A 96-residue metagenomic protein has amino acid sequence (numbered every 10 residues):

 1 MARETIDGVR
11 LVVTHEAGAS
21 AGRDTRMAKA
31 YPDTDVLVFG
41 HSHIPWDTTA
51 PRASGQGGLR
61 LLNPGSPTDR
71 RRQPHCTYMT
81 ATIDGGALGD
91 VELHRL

Functional and structural regions predicted by a protein language model:
M1-D33: Helix-adjacent hinge/juxtasegments
R3-D7, K29-D33, R60-L96: Binuclear metal-dependent phosphoesterase catalytic core
R10, A17, H43, P67 (+1 more regions): Short, flexible active-site-adjacent loop segments at beta-strand->alpha-helix junctions, enriched in small/polar
V12-H15, D35-H41, L62-P64: Active-site neighborhood of phospho(di)ester-bond hydrolases with catalytic His/Asp-centered motifs
G18-R23, V38-A50, S54-G55, D69-Q73: Active-site environment of divalent metal-dependent phosphoester hydrolases
A28-P32, P51-Q56: Short, conserved loop/helix-junction motifs that constitute active-site signature segments in enzyme catalytic cores
